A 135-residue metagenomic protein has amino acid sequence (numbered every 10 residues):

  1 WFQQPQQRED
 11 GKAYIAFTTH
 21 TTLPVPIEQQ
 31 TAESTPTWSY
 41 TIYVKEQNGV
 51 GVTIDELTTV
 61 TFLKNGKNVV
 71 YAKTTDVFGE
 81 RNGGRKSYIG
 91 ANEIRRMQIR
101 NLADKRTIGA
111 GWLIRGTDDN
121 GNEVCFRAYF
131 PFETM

Functional and structural regions predicted by a protein language model:
W1-T22: N-terminal low-complexity, Pro/Thr/Ser-rich intrinsically disordered segments that act as propeptides or flexible
T22-T37, E46-G51: Short, solvent-exposed beta-strand/turn "edge" segments of beta-rich domains on protein surfaces
A32-T41, G109-G111: Short, solvent-exposed loop/turn segments enriched in Ser/Thr/Gly
T41-Q47, R100: Short edge beta-strand/loop segments characteristic of extracellular beta-sandwich folds
K45-G90: The feature marks short-to-medium sequence segments in extracytoplasmic or secretory-pathway proteins
D76-D118: Short, solvent-exposed, Trp/other aromatic-anchored flexible loops in extracytoplasmic proteins
D119-E123: Short acidic/polar inter-strand loop motif in beta-rich domains
V124-M135: Short beta-strand elements
